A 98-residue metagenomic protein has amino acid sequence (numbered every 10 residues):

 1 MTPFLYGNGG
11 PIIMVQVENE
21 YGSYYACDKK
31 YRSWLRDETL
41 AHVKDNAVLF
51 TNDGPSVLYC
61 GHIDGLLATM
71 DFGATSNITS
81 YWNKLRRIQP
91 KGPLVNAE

Functional and structural regions predicted by a protein language model:
M1-E98: Active-site region of glycoside hydrolase catalytic domains
